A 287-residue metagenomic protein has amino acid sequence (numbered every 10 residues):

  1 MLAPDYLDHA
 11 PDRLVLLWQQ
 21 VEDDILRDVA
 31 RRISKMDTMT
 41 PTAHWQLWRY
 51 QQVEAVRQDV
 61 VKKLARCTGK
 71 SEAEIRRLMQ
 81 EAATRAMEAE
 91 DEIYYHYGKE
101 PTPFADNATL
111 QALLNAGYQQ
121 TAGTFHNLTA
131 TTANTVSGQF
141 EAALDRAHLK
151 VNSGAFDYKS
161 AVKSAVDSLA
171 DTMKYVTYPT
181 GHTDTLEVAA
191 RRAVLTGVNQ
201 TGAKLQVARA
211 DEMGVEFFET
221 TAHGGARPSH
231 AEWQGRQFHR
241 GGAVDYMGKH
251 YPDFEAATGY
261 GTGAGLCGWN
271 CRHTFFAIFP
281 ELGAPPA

Functional and structural regions predicted by a protein language model:
M1-D171, V176-T177, E281-A287: N-terminal leader/targeting and assembly helices and adjacent pre-domain segments
Y178-H182: Extended non-catalytic scaffold regions that mediate assembly and binding in large macromolecular machines
D184-A284: Acidic, glycine-rich two-metal-ion catalytic cores of nucleic acid-processing enzymes
